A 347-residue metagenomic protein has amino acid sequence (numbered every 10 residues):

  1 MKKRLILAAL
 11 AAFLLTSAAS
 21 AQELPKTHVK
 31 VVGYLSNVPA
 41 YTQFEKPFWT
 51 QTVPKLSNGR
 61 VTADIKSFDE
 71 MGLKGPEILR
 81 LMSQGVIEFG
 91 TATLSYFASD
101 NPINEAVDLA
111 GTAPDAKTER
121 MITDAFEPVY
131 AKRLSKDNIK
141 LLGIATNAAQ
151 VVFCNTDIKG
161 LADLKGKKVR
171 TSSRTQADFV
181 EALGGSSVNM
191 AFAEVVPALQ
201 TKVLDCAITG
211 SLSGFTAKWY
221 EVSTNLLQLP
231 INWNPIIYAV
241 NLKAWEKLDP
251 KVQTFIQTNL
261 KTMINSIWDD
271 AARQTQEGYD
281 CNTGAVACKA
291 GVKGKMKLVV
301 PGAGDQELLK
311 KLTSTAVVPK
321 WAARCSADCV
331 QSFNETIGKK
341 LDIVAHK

Functional and structural regions predicted by a protein language model:
M1-H28, A345-K347: Short, low-complexity disordered leader/linker segments with a strong preference for bacterial N-terminal type II
S17, Y130, I264-S266: A short hydrophobic/aromatic micro-motif that marks alpha-helical segments and, especially, helix-coil
Q22-T118, L134-D137, L141-K347: N-terminal secretory/targeting leader peptides
R120-V129: Signature of the catalytic double-stranded beta-helix
